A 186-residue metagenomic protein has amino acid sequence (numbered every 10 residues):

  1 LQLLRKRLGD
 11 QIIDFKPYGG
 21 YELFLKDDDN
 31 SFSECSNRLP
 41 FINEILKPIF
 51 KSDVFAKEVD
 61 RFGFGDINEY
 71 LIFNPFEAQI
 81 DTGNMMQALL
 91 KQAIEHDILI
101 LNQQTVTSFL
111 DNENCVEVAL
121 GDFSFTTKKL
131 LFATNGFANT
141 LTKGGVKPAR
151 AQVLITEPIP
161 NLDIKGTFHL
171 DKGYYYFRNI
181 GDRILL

Functional and structural regions predicted by a protein language model:
L1: Glycine-rich active-site loop/strand segments that organize a redox cofactor
K6-A88: Flavin (FAD/FMN) cofactor-binding and adjacent substrate-gating region of FAD-dependent oxidoreductase domains
D10-P17, V118, S124-L186: Active-site substrate-recognition segment that forms the wall of the catalytic cavity or substrate channel
D28, D111-N114, G181-D182: Short strand-connecting beta-turns/loops that link adjacent beta-strands
N30, F109, A138-T140: Flexible loop/turn segments at secondary-structure boundaries
S31, R38, M85, L89 (+3 more regions): Internal, well-ordered alpha-helical segments in soluble enzyme and binding-protein domains
I67-K129, A133: Helical element adjacent to the flavin cofactor pocket in flavoenzyme catalytic cores
